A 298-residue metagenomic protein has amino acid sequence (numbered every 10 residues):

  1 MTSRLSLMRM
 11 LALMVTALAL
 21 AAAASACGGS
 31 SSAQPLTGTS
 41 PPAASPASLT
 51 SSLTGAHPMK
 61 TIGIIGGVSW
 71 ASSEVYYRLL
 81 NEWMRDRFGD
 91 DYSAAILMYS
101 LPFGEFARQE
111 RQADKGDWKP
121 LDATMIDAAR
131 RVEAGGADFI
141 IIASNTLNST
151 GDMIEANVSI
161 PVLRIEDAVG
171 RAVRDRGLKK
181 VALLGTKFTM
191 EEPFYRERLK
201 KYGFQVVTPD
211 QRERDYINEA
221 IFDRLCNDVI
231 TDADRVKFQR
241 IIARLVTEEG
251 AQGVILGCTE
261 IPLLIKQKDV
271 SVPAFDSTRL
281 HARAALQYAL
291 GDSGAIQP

Functional and structural regions predicted by a protein language model:
T2-M14: Bacterial N-terminal signal peptides that target proteins for export
A22-A26: C-terminal motif of bacterial Sec signal peptides marking the signal peptidase cleavage site
G28-P46: Short, low-complexity, disordered segments immediately C-terminal to signal peptides in bacterial exported proteins
L53-A123, R196-I230: N-terminal glycine-rich anion-binding loop in soluble enzyme alpha/beta folds
F88-D91, I154-D175, T208-P209, V270-A285: Short, acidic/small-residue loops that bind anionic groups at enzyme active sites
A113-R131, A233-I241: Glycine-rich, highly charged phosphate/nucleotide-binding loops
D215-E219, F275-A295: Short, flexible loop segments at boundaries between secondary-structure elements
F222, V236-L280: A C-terminal functional module that forms or caps the active site or interfaces directly with catalytic machinery
